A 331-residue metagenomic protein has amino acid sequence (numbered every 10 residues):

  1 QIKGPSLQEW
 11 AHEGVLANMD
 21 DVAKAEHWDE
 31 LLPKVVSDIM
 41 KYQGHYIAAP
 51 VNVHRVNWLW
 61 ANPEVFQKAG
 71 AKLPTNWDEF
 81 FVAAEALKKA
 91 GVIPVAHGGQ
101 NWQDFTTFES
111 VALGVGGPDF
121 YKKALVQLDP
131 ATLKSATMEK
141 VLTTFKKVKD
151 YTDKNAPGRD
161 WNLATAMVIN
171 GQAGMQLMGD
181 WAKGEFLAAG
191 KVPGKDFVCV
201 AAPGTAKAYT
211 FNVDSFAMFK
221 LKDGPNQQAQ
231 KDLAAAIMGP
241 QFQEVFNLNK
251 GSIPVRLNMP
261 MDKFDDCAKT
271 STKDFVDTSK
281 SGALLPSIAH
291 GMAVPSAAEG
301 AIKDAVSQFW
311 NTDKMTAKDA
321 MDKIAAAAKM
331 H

Functional and structural regions predicted by a protein language model:
K3-N57, F81, T107-E109: Hinge/lid segment of periplasmic solute-binding proteins
W10-N18, H45, V92, G114-V115 (+1 more regions): Ligand-binding "clamshell"
D20-P33, K72, G99, V115-K140 (+4 more regions): Short, solvent-exposed loop/beta-turn-alpha elements that line the ligand-binding surface or hinge of extracytoplasmic
W28-E64, I93-P94, V198-A208, L284-H290: A structural signal for short loop-to-beta-strand junctions that line the ligand-binding cleft of periplasmic/secreted
Q43-V51, N57, F81-P130, A173: Extracytoplasmic/periplasmic solute-binding protein
E64, K68-A69, T143, D150 (+1 more regions): Extracytoplasmic/periplasmic substrate-recognition and gating elements
A84, V126-P157: Glycine-centered hinge/linker elements that transmit conformational signals in sensory and ligand-binding systems
M259, T272-A328: C-terminal capping/gating helix-and-loop segments adjacent to ligand/active sites or protein-protein/ligand interfaces
